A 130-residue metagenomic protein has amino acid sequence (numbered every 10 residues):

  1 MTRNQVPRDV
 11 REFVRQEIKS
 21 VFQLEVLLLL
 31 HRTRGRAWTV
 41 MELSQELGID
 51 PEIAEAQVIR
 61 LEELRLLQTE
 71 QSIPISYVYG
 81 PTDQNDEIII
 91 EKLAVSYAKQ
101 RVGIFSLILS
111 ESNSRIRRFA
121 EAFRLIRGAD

Functional and structural regions predicted by a protein language model:
M1-E25: Short alpha-helical segments that sit at the start of domains
Q16-F22, Q71-L93: Short, cationic-aromatic polyanion-contact patches
Q16-S20, H31-R36: Short helix-capping/hinge SLiMs at alpha-helix to coil transitions
V26, T39-E46: A short acidic, leucine-rich amphipathic alpha-helix
G48-L64: Short amphipathic alpha-helical interaction segments
E62-P74: A short, conserved structural fragment
P81-E111: Short, amphipathic alpha-helical interaction segments positioned at domain boundaries
K99-D130: Exposed, interaction-prone assembly regions rather than primary DNA-binding/catalytic cores
